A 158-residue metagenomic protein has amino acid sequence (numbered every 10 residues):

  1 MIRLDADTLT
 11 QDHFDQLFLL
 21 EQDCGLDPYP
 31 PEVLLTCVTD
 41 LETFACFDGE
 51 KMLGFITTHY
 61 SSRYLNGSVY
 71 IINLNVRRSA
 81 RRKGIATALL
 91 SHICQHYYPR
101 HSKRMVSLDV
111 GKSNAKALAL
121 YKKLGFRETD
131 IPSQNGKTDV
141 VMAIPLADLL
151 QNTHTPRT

Functional and structural regions predicted by a protein language model:
M1-D12, A147-T158: Conserved N-terminal entry element of GNAT/NAT acetyltransferase domains
I2-S79, L90-H92, H96, R100 (+1 more regions): Acetyl-CoA-dependent GNAT
D12, N66, G84, K116 (+1 more regions): Residues that form or flank phosphate/diphosphate-binding pockets in enzymes that use nucleotide phosphates
R77-S91, R100, G111-A119, K123: Conserved glycine-rich acetyl-CoA-binding loop
Y97-D109: Conserved GNAT acetyl-CoA-binding A-motif
S107-L118, Q134-D139, I144-A147: Conserved beta-strand-loop-alpha-helix junction that forms the acyl-donor binding cleft
K122-I131: Conserved acetyl-CoA-binding loop of GNAT-fold acetyltransferases
